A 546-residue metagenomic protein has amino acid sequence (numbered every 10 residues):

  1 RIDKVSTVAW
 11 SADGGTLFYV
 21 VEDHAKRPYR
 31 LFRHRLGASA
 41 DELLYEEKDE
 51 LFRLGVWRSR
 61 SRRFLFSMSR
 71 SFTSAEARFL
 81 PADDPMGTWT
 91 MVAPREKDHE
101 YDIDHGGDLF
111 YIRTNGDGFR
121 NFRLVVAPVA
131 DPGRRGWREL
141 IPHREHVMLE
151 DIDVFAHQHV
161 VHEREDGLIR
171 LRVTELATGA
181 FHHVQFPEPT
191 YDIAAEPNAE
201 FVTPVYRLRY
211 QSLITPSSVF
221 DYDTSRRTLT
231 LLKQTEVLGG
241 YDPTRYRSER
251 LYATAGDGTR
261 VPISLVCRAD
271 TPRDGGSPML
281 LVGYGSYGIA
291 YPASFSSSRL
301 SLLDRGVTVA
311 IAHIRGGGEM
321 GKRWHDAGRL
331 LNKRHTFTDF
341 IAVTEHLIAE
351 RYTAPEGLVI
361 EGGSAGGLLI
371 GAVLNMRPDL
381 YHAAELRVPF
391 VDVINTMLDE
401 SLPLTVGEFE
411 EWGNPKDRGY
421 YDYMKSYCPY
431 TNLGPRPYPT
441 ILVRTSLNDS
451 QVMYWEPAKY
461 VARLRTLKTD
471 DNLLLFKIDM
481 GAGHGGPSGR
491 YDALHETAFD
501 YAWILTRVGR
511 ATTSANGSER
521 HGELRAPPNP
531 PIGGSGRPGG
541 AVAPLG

Functional and structural regions predicted by a protein language model:
R1-G276, Y287-R305, N332, E345-A349 (+1 more regions): Peripheral, non-catalytic segments that deliver or gate enzyme domains
G276-P278, G357: Conserved catalytic motifs of the protein kinase core domain
M279, L303-H313, L475: A fold-wide structural signal in alpha/beta-hydrolase
G283-G285, T445: The conserved beta1-alpha1 loop
I311-G517: Active-site-proximal cap/loop segments of hydrolase catalytic domains
N516-G546: Intrinsic disorder/low-complexity segments
